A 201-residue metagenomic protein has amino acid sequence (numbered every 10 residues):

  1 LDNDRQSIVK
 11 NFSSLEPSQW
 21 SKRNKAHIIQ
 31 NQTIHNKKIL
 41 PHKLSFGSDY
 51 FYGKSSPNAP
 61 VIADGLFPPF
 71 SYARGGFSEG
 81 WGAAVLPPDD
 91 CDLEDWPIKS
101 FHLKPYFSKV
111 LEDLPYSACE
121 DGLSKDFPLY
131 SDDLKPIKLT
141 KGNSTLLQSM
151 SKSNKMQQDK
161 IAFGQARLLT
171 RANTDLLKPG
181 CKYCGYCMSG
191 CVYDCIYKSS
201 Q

Functional and structural regions predicted by a protein language model:
L1-R23: Glycine-rich FAD pyrophosphate-binding loop
R5-Q6, S78, V85-P87, T170-R171: Short, solvent-exposed loop/turn segments at secondary-structure junctions
I8-F12, A83, T174-D175: Short, solvent-exposed loop/turn and secondary-structure capping segments
N24-G47, N58-A63, F67, D89 (+1 more regions): Conserved redox-cofactor binding core of oxidoreductases
S48, Y52-K54: Core domains of carbohydrate- and sulfate-ester-processing enzymes
P69-A84, C187: Conserved phosphate/anionic-ligand binding catalytic regions in large, soluble enzymes, centered on
